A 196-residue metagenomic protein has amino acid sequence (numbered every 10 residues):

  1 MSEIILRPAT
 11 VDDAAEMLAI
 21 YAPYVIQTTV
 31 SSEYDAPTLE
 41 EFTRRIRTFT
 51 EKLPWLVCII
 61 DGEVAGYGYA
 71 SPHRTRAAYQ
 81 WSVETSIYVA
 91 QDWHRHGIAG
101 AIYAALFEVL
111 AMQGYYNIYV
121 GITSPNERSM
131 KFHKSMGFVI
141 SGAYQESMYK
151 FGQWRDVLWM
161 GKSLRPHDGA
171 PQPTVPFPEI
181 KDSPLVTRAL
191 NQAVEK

Functional and structural regions predicted by a protein language model:
I4, E63-Y67, R155: Glycine-rich phosphate/pyrophosphate-binding loop shared by adenosine-nucleotide-utilizing enzymes
I5-M17: A short beta-loop-alpha structural element at the N-terminal edge of CoA-dependent acyl/N-acetyltransferase catalytic
L18-R45: Conserved GNAT-fold acetyl-CoA-binding loop/helix
P37-D92, Y103-A104, S163-R165, E195: Acetyl-CoA-dependent GNAT
R95-E108, K131-S135: Conserved acetyl-CoA-binding loop-helix of GNAT-fold acetyltransferases
L110-I122: Conserved GNAT acetyl-CoA-binding A-motif
Y119-I122, K134, V139-D156, R165-P166 (+1 more regions): Conserved catalytic-core motifs of GNAT/GCN5-like acyltransferases
P166-K196: Acidic/histidine-enriched, glycine/proline-rich intrinsically disordered or flexible terminal extensions
